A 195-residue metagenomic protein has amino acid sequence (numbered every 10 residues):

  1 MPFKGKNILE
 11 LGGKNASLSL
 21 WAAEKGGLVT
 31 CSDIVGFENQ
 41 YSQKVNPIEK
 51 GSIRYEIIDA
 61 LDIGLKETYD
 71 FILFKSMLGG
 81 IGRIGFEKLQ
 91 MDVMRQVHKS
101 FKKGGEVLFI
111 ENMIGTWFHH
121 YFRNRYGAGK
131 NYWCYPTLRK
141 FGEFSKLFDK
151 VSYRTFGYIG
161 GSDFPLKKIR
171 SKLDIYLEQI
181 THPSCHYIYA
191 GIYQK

Functional and structural regions predicted by a protein language model:
K6-K14: Conserved class I S-adenosyl-L-methionine
N15-L61: Class I SAM-dependent methyltransferase SAM/SAH-binding core
I63-I72: A short acidic, Gly/Pro-enriched loop at the edge of an enzyme's catalytic core that lines a small-molecule cofactor
I81-Q96: A short, conserved alpha-helix within the catalytic core of class I
G104-E111: Conserved beta-strand signature within the Rossmann-like core of class I S-adenosyl-L-methionine
M113-N131: Short, glycine-/aromatic-enriched active-site segment of Class I SAM-dependent methyltransferases
F122-N124, S152-K195: A C-terminal cap/extension of S-adenosyl-L-methionine-dependent methyltransferases that defines the acceptor-substrate
W133-D149: Short alpha-helix
